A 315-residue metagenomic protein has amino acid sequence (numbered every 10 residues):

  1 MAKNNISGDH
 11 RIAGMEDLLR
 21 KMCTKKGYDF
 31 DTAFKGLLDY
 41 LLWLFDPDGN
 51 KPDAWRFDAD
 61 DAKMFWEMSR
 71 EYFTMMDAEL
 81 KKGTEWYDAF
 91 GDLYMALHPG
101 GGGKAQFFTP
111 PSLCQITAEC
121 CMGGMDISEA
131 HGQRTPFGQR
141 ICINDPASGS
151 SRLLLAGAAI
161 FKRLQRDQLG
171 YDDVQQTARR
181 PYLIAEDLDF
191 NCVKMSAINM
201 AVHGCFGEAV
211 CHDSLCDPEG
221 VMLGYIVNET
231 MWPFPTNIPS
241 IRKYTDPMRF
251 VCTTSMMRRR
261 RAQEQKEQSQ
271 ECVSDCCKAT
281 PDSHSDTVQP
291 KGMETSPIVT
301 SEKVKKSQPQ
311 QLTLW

Functional and structural regions predicted by a protein language model:
M1-A96, W315: A short N-terminal interaction module
K25-D29, A33, K81, G102-T109 (+3 more regions): Conserved aromatic-histidine-acidic binding/catalytic patches
G27, E85, M95-H98, M122-G123 (+2 more regions): Glycine-centered secondary-structure boundary/capping sites
G49-A54, G102, D126-H131: Short, solvent-exposed secondary-structure capping/transition elements
N50-A59, L93-Y94, F107-F108, N144-A147 (+4 more regions): Broad hydrophobic/π-residue packing in well-ordered secondary structure
D88-G123: Class I SAM-dependent transferase core
L113-E229: Conserved S-adenosyl-L-methionine
K194-W315: S-adenosylmethionine
